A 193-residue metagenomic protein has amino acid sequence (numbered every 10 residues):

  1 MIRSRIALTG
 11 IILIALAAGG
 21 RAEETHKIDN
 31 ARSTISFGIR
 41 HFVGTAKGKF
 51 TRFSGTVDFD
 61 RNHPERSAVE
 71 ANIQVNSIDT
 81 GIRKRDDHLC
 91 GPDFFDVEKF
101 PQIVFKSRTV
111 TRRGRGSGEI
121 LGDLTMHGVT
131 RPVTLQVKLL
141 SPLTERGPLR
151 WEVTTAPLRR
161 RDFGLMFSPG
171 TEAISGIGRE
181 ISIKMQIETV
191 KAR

Functional and structural regions predicted by a protein language model:
M1-L8: Bacterial N-terminal signal peptides that target proteins for export
I11-G20: Hydrophobic h-region of N-terminal signal peptides that target proteins for export in Gram-negative bacteria
G20-R193: Low-complexity, acidic/polar, glycine-enriched regions of mature
